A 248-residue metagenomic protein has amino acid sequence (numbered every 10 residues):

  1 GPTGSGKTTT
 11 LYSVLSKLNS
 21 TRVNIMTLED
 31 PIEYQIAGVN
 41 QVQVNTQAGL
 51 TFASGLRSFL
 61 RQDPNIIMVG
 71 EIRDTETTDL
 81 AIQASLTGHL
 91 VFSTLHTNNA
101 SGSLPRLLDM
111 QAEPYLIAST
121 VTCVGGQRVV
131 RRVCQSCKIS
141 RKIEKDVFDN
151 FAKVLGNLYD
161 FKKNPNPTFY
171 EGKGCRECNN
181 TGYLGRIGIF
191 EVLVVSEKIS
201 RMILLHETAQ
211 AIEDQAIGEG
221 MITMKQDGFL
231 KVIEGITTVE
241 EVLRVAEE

Functional and structural regions predicted by a protein language model:
G1-E248: Short, flexible helix-loop junctions that flank or precede catalytic/ligand sites
